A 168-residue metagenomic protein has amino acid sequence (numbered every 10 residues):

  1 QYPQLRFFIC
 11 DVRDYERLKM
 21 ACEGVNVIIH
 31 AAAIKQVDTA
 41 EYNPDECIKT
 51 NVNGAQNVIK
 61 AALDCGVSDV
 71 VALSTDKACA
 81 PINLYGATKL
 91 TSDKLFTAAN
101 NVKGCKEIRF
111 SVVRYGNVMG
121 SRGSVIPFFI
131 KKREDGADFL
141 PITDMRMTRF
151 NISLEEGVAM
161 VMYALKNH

Functional and structural regions predicted by a protein language model:
Y2-R6, K106-I108: A short helix-to-beta-strand connector/capping loop
L5-V27: Conserved Rossmann-fold cofactor-binding substructure of NAD(P)-dependent oxidoreductases
F7, A72, V112-R114: Conserved beta-strand scaffold in the Rossmann-like NAD(H)/NADP(H)-binding core of dehydrogenases/reductases
R13, A78, V118-G120: Conserved sequence/active-site signature of Rossmann-fold short-chain dehydrogenase/reductase
E16, V52, Q56, V158: Conserved active-site region of classical short-chain dehydrogenase/reductase
H30, I34-K94, A98-N100, I108-F110: Conserved Rossmann-fold NAD(P)-dependent oxidoreductase catalytic core, especially the SDR/UDP-sugar
L84, L90-H168: NAD(P)-dependent short-chain dehydrogenase/reductase
